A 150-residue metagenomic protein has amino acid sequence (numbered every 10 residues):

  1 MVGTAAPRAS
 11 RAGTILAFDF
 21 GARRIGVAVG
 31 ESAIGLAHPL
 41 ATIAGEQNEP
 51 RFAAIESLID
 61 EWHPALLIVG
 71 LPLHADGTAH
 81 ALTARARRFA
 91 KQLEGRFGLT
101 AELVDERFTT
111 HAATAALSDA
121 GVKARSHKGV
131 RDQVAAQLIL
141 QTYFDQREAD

Functional and structural regions predicted by a protein language model:
M1-F18, A22-D150: Phosphate- and other anionic-substrate recognition elements at nucleic-acid/protein interfaces
